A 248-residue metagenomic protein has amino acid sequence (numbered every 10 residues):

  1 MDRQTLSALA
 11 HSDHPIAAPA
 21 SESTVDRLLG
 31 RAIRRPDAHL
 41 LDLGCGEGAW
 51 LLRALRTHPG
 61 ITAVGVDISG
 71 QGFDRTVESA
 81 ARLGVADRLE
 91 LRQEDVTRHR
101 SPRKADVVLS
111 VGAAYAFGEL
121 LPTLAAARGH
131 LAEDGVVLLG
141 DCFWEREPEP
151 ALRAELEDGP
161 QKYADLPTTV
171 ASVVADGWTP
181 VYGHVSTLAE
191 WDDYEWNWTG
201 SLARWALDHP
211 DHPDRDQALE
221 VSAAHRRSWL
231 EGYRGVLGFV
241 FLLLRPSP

Functional and structural regions predicted by a protein language model:
A18-P36: Conserved alpha-helix/loop element of class I SAM-dependent methyltransferases that forms part of the SAM/SAH-binding
L41, A49-R98: Class I SAM-dependent methyltransferase SAM/SAH-binding core
R98-V108: A short acidic, Gly/Pro-enriched loop at the edge of an enzyme's catalytic core that lines a small-molecule cofactor
V107-E119: A short SAM/SAH-binding and catalytic strip from SAM-dependent methyltransferases
L121-V136: A short glycine-rich, Lys/Arg-flanked "PGG" loop and its adjoining helix->strand segment in the class I
C142-P160: Short, glycine-/aromatic-enriched active-site segment of Class I SAM-dependent methyltransferases
K162-G177: Short alpha-helix
Y182-P248: Conserved Class I S-adenosyl-L-methionine
